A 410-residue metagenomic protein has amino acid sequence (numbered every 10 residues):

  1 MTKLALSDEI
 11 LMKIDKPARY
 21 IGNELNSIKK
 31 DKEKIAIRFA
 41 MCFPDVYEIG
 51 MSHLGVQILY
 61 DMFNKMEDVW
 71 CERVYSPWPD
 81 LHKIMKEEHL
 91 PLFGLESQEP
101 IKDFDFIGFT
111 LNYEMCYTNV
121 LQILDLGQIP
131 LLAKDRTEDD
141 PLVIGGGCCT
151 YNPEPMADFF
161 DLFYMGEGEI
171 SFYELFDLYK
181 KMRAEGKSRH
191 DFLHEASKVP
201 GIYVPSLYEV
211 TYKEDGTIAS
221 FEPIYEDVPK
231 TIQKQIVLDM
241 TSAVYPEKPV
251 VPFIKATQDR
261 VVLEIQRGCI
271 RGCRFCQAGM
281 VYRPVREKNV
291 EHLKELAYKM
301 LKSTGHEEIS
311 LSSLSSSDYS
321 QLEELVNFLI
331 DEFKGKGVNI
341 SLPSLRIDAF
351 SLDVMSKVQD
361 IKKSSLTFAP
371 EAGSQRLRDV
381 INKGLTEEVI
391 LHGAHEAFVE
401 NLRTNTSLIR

Functional and structural regions predicted by a protein language model:
M1-K16, M66: Helix-enriched interaction subdomains in cytosolic or periplasmic regions, typified by TIR/SEFIR signaling/NADase cores
I10-A40, Y47-E48, P205, T211-V262: N-terminal [4Fe-4S]-dependent radical SAM core
L25-I28, V143-G146, T150-P153, F172 (+3 more regions): Structured alpha-helical segments in the cores of large, soluble enzyme domains
M41-C42, V46, Y298-N405, R410: Conserved SAM/AdoMet-binding glycine-rich loop
M41-D45, F63, P249-F275, L301 (+1 more regions): N-terminal pre-triad scaffold of radical SAM enzymes
E67-D80: A short beta-strand-loop structural module common to alpha/beta enzyme folds
P77-E222: Glycine-rich beta-alpha loop elements in corrinoid/cobalamin-binding modules across cobalamin-dependent enzymes
C276-H292: Iron-sulfur (Fe-S) cluster-binding segments and ferredoxin-like electron-carrier domains, especially [2Fe-2S]
